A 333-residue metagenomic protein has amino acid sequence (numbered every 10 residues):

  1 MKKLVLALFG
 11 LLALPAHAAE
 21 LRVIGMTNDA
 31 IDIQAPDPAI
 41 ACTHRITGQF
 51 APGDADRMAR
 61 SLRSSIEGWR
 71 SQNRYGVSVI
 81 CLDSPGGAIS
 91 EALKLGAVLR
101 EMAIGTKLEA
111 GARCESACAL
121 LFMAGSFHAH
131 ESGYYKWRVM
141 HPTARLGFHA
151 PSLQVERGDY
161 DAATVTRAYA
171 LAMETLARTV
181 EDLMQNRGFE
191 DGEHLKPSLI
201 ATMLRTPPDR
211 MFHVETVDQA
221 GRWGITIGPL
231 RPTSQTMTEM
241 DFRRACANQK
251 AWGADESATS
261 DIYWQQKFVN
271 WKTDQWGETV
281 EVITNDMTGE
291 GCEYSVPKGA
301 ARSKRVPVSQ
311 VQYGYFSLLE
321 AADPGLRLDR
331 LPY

Functional and structural regions predicted by a protein language model:
L4-A13: Sec-dependent N-terminal signal peptides
L14-A18: Sec/Tat signal peptide C-region and signal peptidase I cleavage site
A19-C42, P52, P232-A254: N-terminal low-complexity, Pro/Thr/Ser-rich intrinsically disordered segments that act as propeptides or flexible
V23, N28-A144, A150-S152: Cleft-lining beta-strand/loop regions that shape enzyme active-site pockets
S78, S152-N248: Charged, glycine-interspersed solvent-exposed loop segments at helix/strand-loop junctions that cap or gate access
M123-S132, T166-A177, R302-S303, L318-P332: Solvent-exposed loop and capping/linker segments of extracellular ligand-binding repeat ectodomains
R243-Y333: Intrinsically disordered, low-complexity segments enriched in small/flexible residues
